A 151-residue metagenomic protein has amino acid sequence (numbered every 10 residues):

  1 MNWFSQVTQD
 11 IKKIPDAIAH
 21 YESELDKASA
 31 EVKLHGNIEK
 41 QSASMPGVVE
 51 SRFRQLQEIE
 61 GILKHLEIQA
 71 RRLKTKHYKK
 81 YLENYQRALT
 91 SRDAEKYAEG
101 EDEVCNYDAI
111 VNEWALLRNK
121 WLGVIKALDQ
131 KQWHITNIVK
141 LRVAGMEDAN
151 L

Functional and structural regions predicted by a protein language model:
M1-A30: Extended, charged low-complexity scaffolding/tethering segments
E22-R54: Short, charge-rich amphipathic alpha-helices with coiled-coil/heptad character
S51-R54, H77, E95, H134 (+1 more regions): Eukaryotic N-proximal low-complexity acidic segments or loops
L56-I59, R118: Extended, charged alpha-helical coiled-coil scaffolds
L66-I110: Extended, amphipathic alpha-helical coiled-coil scaffold segments used for oligomerization/tethering in eukaryotic
E67-T75, N106-L141: Long amphipathic alpha-helical coiled-coil segments
R142-L151: Acidic, low-complexity, intrinsically disordered peripheral segments
